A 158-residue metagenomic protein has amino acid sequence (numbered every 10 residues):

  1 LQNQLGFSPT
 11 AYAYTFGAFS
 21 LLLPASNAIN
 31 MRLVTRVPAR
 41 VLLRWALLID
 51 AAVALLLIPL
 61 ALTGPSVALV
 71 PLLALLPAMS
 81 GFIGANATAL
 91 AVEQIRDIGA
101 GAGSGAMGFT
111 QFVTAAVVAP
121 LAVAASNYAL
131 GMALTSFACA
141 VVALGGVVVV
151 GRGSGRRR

Functional and structural regions predicted by a protein language model:
L1-A11: Short amphipathic helix-loop junctions that connect adjacent transmembrane helices in Major Facilitator Superfamily/SLC
P9-G17, G105: Small-residue hotspots at the loop-to-helix junctions and early N-terminal turns of transmembrane alpha-helices
T15-L23, Q111: Transmembrane alpha-helical segments of major facilitator superfamily
S20-A28, A116: Residue-level signature of mid-helix packing/kink "hotspots" within the transmembrane helices of 12-pass Major
S26-V41, S126: Helix-to-loop junctions at the C-terminal end of transmembrane segments in multipass secondary transporters
V41-A87: C-terminal transmembrane helical hairpin of 12-TM major facilitator-type secondary transporters
A87-Y128, T135-S136: A late C-terminal transmembrane helix in Major Facilitator Superfamily
F137-R158: Multi-pass alpha-helical transporter architecture, strongest for 12-TM Major Facilitator/SLC carriers used
